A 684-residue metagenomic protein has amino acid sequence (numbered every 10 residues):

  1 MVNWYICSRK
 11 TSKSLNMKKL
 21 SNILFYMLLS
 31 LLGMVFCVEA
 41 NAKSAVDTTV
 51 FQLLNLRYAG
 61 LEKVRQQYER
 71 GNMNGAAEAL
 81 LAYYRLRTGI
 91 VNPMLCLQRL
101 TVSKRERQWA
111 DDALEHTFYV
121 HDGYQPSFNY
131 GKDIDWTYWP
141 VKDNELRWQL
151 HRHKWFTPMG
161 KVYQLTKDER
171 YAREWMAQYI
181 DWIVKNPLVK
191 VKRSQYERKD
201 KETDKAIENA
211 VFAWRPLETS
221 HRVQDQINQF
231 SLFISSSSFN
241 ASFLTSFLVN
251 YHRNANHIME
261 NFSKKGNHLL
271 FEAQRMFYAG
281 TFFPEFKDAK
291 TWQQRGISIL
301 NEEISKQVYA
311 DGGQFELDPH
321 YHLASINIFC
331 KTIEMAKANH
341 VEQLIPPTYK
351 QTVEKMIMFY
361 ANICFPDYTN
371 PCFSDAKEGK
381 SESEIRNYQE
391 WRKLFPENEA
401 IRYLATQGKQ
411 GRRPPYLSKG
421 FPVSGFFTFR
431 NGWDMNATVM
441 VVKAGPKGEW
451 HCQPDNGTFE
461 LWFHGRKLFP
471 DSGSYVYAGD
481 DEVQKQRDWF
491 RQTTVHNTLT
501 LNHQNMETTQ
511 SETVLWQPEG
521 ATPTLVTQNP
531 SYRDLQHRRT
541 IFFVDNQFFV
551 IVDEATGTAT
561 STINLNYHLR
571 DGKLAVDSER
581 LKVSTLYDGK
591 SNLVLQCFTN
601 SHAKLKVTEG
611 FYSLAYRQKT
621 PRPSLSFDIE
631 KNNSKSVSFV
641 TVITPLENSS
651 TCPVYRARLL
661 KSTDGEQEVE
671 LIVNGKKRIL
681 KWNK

Functional and structural regions predicted by a protein language model:
M1-S44: Bacterial Sec-dependent N-terminal signal peptides
K43, S220, A376, S381-E384 (+1 more regions): CBM-like, beta-strand-rich accessory domains located in the C-terminal region of large, secreted polysaccharide-active
K43-F118: Extreme N-terminal leader/anchor segments
M73, T88-P93, V102-D111, F118-Y124 (+3 more regions): Short, solvent-exposed loop/edge-beta patches enriched in aromatic
S127-W136, K142-E354: Aromatic-lined, polymer-binding surfaces characteristic of secreted/periplasmic polysaccharide-degrading enzymes
T137, R430, V441-K443, E460-W462 (+5 more regions): Residues in well-ordered beta-strands of folded domains
Y309, G313-F469, E519, V526 (+3 more regions): Carbohydrate-active enzyme catalytic cores, enriched for enzymes that act on polyanionic acidic polysaccharides
F469-S472, A478-D480: Cytochrome P450 core scaffold surrounding the K-helix E-X-X-R motif and the conserved "meander" helix-loop region
